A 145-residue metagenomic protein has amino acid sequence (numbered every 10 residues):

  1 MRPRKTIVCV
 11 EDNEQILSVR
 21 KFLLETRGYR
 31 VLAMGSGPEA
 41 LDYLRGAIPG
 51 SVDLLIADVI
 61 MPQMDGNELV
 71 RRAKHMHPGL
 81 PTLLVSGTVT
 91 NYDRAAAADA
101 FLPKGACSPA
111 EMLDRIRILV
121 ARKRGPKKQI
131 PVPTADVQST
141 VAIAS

Functional and structural regions predicted by a protein language model:
E11: Conserved acidic carboxylate
E14-A33: Two-component/phosphorelay signaling modules centered on CheY-like receiver
A33-L54: Acidic, metal-coordinating helix/loop segments flanking the phosphotransfer/catalytic sites of two-component signaling
S36-E39, D65-L69: Acidic catalytic/metal-coordinating carboxylates
D58: Active-site residues of response regulator receiver
M61: Receiver (REC) domain active-site loop signature in two-component systems and cognate sites in sensor histidine kinases
G105-V120, R124, K128-P131: C-terminal output helix
